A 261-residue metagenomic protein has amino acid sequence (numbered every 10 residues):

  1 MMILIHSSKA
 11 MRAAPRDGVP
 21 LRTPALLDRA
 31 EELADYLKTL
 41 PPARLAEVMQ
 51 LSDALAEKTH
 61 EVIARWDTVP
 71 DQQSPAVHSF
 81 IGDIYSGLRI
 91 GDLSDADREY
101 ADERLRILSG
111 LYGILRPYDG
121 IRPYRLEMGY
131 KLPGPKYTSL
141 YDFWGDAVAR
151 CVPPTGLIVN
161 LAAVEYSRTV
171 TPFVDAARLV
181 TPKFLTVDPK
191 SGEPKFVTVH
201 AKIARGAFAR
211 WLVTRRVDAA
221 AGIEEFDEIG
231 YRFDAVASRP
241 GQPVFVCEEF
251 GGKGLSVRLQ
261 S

Functional and structural regions predicted by a protein language model:
M1-L126: Near-N-terminal "mature-domain entry" segment
I90-L255, S261: Internal, well-folded beta-alpha domain core
